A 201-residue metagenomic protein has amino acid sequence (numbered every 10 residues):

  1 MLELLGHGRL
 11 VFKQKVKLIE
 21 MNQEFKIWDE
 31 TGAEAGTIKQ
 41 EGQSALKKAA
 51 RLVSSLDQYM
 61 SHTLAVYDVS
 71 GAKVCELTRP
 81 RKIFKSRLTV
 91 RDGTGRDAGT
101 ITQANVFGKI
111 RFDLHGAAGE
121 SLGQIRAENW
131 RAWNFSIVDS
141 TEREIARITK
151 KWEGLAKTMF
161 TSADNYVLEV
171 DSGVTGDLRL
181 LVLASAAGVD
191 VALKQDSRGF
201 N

Functional and structural regions predicted by a protein language model:
M1-T63, Y67-V74, R79-R87, G93-A98 (+1 more regions): Low-complexity or membrane-interfacial segments used for flexible interactions
